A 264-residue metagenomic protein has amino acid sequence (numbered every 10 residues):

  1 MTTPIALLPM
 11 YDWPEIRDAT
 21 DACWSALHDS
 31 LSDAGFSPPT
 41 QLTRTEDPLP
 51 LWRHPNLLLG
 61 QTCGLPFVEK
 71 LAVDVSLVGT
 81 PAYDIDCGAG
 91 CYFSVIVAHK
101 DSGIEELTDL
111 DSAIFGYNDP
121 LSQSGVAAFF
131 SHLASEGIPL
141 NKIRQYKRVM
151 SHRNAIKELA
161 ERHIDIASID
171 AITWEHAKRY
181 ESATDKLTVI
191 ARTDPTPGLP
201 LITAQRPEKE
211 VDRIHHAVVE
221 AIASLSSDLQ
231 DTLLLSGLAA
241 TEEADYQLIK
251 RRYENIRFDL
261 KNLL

Functional and structural regions predicted by a protein language model:
M1-V73, T80, C91, S227-L264: N-terminal hydrophobic or amphipathic helices and topogenic motifs
A6-D29, A89-I156, D228-Q247: Bilobed "Venus flytrap"/periplasmic-binding protein-like clamshell domains and structurally analogous long
A34, G137-N141, E181-A183: Short helix-capping segments at alpha-helix termini
P38-L51, D84, L140-K157: Short helix-initiation/N-cap motifs at beta->coil->alpha
L51-W52, L110, L159-A160: Hydrophobic residues within well-ordered alpha-helices
L58, T62-A72, A160, D165-D185: A ligand-binding cleft/hinge motif common to bilobed small-molecule-binding domains
G79, C87-V95, S182-V219, L235-D245: Periplasmic-binding protein-like
A127-E136, R148-A160, A183-T184, R192-R206 (+2 more regions): Hydrophobic, well-ordered secondary-structure segments that either form specific early membrane-associated helices used
